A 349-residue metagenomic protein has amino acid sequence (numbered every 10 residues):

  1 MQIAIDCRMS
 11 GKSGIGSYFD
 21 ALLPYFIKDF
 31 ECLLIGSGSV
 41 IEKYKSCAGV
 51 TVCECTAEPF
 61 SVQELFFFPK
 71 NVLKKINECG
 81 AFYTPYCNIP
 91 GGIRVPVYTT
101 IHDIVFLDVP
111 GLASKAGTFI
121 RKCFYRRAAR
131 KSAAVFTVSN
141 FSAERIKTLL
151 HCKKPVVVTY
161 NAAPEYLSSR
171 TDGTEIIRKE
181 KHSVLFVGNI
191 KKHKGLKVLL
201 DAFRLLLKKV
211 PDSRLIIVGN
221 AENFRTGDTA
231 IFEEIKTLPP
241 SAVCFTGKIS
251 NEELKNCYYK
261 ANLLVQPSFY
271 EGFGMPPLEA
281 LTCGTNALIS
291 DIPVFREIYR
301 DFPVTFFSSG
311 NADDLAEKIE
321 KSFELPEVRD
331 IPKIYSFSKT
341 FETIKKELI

Functional and structural regions predicted by a protein language model:
M1-I349: Carbohydrate transferase catalytic cores enriched for Leloir-type hexosyltransferases
